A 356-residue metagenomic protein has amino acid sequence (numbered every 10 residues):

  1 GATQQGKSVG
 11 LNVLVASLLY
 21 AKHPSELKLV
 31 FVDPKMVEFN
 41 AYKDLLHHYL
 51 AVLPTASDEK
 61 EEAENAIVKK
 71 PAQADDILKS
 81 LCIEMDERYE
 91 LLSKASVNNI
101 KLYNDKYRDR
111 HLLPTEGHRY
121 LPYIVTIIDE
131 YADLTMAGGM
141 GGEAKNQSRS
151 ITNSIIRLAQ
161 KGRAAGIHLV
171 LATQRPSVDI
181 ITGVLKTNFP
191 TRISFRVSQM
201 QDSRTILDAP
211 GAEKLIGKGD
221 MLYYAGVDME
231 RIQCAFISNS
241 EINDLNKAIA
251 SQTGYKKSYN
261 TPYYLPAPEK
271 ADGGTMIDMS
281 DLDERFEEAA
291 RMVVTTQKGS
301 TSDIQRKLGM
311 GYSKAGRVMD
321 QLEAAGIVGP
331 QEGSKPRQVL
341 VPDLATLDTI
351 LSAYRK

Functional and structural regions predicted by a protein language model:
G1-N98, E116-V197, Q201-L215, L222-E230 (+3 more regions): P-loop NTPase catalytic phosphate-binding loop
L11-L14, I77, L245, A289 (+2 more regions): Hydrophobic side chains in well-ordered alpha-helices
K94, R108, I128, M200 (+4 more regions): Short linear sequence elements within intrinsically disordered, low-complexity coil regions
I100-Y103: Cytosolic-facing regulatory segments adjacent to core modules
Y107-L113: Conserved RecA-like ASCE ATPase "motif II neighborhood" in helicase/translocase motors
Q174-R175, A235-F236, L308, Y312: Short loop or secondary-structure boundary microenvironments that flank and position key functional residues
T191, V197-M276, S280-A290, A345 (+1 more regions): Conserved P-loop NTPase
P266-K356: C-terminal intrinsically disordered, low-complexity extensions immediately downstream of enzyme catalytic cores
